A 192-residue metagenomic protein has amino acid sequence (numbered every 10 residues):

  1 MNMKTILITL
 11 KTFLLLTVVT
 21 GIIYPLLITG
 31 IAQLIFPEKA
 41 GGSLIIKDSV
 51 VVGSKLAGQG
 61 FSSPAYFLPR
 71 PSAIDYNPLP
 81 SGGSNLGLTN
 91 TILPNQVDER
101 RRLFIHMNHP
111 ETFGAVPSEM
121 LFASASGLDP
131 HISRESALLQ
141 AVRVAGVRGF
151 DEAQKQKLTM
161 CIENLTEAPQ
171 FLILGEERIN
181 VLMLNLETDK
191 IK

Functional and structural regions predicted by a protein language model:
M3-E38: Internal alpha-helical transmembrane segments
G21, T29-Q140, V144-V147, K157-T159 (+1 more regions): Flexible, solvent-exposed loop/hinge segments and secondary-structure transition points
R143-K192: Extracytoplasmic/periplasmic C-terminal soluble domains
